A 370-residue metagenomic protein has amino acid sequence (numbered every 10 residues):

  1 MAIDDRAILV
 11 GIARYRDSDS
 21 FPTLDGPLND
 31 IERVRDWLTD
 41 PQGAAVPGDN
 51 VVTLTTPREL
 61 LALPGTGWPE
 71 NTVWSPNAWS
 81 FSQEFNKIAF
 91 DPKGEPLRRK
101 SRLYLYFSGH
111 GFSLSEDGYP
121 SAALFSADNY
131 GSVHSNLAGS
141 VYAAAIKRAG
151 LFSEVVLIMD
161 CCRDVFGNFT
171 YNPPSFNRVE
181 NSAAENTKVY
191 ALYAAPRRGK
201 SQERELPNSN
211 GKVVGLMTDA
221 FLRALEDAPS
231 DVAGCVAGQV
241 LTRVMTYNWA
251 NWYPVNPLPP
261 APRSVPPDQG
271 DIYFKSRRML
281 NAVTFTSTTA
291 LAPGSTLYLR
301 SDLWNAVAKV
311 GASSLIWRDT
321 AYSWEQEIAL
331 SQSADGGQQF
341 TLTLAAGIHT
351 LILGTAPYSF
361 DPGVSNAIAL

Functional and structural regions predicted by a protein language model:
A2-T23: Short glycine-rich His-centered loop
D4, N71-N172: Caspase-like (clan CD) cysteine peptidase catalytic core
A7, S230-A321, T350: Caspase-like cysteine protease fold
G11, D25, L38, F152-P257: Active-site-proximal C-terminal subdomain of hydrolase catalytic domains
R16-D36, G131, P207-K212: Glycine- and acidic-residue-enriched helix-capping/strand-helix junction motifs
P27-I31, D36-S101: Functional beta-strand-loop-alpha-helix junction segments that form "active/interaction loops" within catalytic
V307-L342: Tryptophan-paired
S331-G337, T341-L370: Structured interaction patches on ligand/partner-binding surfaces of diverse proteins
